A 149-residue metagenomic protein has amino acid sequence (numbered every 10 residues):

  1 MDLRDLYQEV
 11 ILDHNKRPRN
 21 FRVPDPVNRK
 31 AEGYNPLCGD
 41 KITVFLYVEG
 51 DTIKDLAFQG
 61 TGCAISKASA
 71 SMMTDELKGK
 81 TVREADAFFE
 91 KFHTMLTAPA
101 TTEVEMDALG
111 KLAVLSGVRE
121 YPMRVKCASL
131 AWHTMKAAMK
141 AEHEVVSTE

Functional and structural regions predicted by a protein language model:
M1-D25, K80-E149: C-terminal binding/interaction regions
R17, F21-G60: Structured beta-strand/loop patches that form or line metal/cofactor-binding pockets in enzymes
C38, C63, C127: Functionally engaged cysteine thiol sites
I42, S71, K126: Active-site phosphate/pyrophosphate-handling residues
G60-K67: Short, thiol/selenol-centered motifs that function as redox-active sites or metal-ligating centers
K67-A68, A87: Alpha-helical macromolecular-interaction surfaces
S69-T81: Alpha-helical support elements that line or immediately flank enzyme active sites and cofactor-binding pockets
